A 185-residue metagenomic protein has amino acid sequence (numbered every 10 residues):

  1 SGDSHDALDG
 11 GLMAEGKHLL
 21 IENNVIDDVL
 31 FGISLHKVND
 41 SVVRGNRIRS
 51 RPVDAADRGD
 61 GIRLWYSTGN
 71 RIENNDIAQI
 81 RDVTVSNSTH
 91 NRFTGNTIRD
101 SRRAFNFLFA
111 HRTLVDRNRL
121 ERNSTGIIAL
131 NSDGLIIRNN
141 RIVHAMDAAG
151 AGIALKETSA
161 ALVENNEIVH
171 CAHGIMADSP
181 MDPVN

Functional and structural regions predicted by a protein language model:
S1-G2, G16-D27, V42-R49: Parallel beta-helix/beta-solenoid
D3-M13, D28-S34, A55-Y66, I77-D82 (+4 more regions): Extracellular beta-strand/beta-solenoid scaffold signature
A14, S86-N87: N-terminal pre-first-transmembrane soluble regions of secretory-pathway and organelle membrane proteins
H18-L19, N23, L30, D40 (+11 more regions): Detector for repetitive beta-architecture
N23, A110-R119, A129-R141, A151-N185: Extracellular beta-rich repeat passengers
